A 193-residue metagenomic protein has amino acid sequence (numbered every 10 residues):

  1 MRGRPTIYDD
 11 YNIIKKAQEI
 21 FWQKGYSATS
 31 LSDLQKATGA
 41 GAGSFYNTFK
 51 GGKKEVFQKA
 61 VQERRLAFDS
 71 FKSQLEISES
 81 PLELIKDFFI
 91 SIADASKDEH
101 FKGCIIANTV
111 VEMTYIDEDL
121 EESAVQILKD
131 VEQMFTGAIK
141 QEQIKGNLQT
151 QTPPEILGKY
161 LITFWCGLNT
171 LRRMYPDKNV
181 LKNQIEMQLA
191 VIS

Functional and structural regions predicted by a protein language model:
M1-I7: N-terminal intrinsically disordered/low-complexity leader segments
N12, K16-E55, K59: Helix-turn-helix
V61-A67: Short, basic, alpha-helical segments at the C-terminal edge of helix-turn-helix-like DNA-binding modules
S73, E83, E118-I144, I156: Amphipathic alpha-helical packing segments from all-alpha helical-bundle domains
S73-K102, P154-L161: Hydrophobic alpha-helical connector segments
L84, D98-D119: Amphipathic alpha-helical segments used for helix-helix packing
I90, E132-Q133, G137-Q141, M174-S193: C-terminal peripheral helix-coil segments that are non-catalytic and often amphipathic
Q151-L171, M187-Q188: Hydrophobic alpha-helical segments that form the core of small-molecule binding pockets and/or dimer interfaces
